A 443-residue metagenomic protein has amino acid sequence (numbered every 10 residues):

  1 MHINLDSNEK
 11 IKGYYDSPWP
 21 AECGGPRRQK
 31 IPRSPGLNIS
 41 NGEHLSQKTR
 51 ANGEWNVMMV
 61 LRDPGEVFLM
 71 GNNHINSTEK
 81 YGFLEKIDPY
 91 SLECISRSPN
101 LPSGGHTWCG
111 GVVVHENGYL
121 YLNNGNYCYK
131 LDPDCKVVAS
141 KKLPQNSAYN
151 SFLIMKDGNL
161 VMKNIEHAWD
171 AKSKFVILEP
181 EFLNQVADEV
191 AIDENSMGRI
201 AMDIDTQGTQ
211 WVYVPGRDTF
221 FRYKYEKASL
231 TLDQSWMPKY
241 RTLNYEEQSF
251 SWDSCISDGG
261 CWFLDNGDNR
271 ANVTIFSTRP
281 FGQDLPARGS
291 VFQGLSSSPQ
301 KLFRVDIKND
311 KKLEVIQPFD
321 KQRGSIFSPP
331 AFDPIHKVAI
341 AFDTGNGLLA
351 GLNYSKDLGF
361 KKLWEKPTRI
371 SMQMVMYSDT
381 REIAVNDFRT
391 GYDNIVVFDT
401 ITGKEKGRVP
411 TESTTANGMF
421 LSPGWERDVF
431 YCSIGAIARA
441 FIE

Functional and structural regions predicted by a protein language model:
N4-G82, S103-G110: Beta-strand-rich domains and repeat architectures in extracellular enzymes and scaffolds, especially beta-propellers
P18-P20, E66-L69, Y119-Y121, N159-V161 (+5 more regions): Conserved beta-propeller blade signature
P26-R27, N73-T78, Y127-Y129, E166-A171 (+6 more regions): Short glycine/acidic-enriched loop and turn motifs that connect beta-strands
N52-V60, S103-V113, Q145-K156, D193-D205 (+4 more regions): Repeated scaffold domains used in trafficking and secretory/extracellular systems, primarily beta-propellers
G53-M58, N72-H74, K80-N117, N123-G125 (+1 more regions): Blade-loop segments of beta-propeller domains
G82-L92, K172-L183, F220-K227, P280-K308 (+2 more regions): Beta-propeller blade signature
R323-T400: Loop/turn-rich, solvent-exposed surfaces of beta-rich toroidal or solenoidal domains
I401, E405-E443: Blade-level signature of beta-propeller repeat domains, shared across WD40, Kelch, NHL, RCC1 and BNR/Asp-box propellers
